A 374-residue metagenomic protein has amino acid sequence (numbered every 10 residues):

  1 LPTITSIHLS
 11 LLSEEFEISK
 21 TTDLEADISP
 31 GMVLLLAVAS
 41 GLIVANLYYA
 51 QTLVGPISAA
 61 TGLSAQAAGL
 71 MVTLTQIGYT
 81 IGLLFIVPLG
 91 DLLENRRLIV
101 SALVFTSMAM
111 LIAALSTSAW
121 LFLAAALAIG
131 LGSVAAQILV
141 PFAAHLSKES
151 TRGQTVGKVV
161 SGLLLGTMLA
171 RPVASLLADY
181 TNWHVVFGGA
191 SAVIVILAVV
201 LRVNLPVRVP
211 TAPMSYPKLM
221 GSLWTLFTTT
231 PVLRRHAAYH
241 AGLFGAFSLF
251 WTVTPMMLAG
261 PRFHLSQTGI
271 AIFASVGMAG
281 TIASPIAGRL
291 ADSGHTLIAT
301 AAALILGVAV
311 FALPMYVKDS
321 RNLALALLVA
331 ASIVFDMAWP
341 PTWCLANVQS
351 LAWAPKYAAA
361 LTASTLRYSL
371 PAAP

Functional and structural regions predicted by a protein language model:
S19-A26, L205-A237: Juxtamembrane intracellular "pre-TM" segments in multi-pass secondary transporters
G62, E94, L115-W120, V317-K318: Helix-breaking motifs and short loop linkers at transmembrane-helix boundaries and internal kinks in secondary membrane
I81-T117: Conserved MFS/SLC helix-loop-helix module at the cytosolic interface between two early adjacent transmembrane helices
L83-E94, A283-T296: Helix-to-loop junctions at the C-terminal end of transmembrane segments in multipass secondary transporters
A126-S161: Cytoplasmic helix-loop-helix junction between adjacent transmembrane helices in 12-TM secondary transporters
K158-R202: Helix-loop-helix hairpin linking two adjacent transmembrane segments in secondary transporters
L297-T342: C-terminal transmembrane helical hairpin of 12-TM major facilitator-type secondary transporters
A352-P374: A late C-terminal transmembrane helix in Major Facilitator Superfamily
